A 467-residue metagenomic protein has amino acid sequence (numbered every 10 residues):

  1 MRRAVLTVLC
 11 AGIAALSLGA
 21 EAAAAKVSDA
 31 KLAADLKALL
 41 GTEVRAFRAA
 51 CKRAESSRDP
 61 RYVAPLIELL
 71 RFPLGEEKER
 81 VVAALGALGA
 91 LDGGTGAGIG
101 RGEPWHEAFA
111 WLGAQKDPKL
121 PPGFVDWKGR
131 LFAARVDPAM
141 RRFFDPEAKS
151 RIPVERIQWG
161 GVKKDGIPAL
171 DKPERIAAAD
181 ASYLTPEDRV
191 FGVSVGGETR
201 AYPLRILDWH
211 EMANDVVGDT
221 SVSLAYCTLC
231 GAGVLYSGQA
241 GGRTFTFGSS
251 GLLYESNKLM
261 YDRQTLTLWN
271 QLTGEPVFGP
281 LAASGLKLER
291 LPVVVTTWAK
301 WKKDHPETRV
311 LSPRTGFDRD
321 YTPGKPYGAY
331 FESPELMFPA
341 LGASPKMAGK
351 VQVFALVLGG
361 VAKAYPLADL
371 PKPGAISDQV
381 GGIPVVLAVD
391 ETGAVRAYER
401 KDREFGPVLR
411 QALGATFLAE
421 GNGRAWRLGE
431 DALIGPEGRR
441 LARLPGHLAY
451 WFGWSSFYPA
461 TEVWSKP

Functional and structural regions predicted by a protein language model:
M1-A4: Positively charged n-region of N-terminal signal peptides that target proteins for export
T7-S17: Bacterial N-terminal signal peptides
A11, A22-A23: Cleavable N-terminal signal peptides
A23-V27, R45-R58, P65-L69, E76-L91: Structural detector for internal amphipathic alpha-helices that build alpha-solenoid repeat scaffolds
K26-A38, D59-L70, D92-E107: Amphipathic alpha-helical scaffolding segments comprising HEAT/armadillo-like alpha-solenoid repeats
L40-V44: HEAT-repeat alpha-solenoid elements in large eukaryotic scaffold proteins
I67, A90-P467: Mid-to-C-terminal functional-domain signal that highlights helix-capping/loop sites within ligand-binding modules
L74-V81, G96-A97, L120: Boundary/linker segments of alpha-helical solenoid repeat arrays
